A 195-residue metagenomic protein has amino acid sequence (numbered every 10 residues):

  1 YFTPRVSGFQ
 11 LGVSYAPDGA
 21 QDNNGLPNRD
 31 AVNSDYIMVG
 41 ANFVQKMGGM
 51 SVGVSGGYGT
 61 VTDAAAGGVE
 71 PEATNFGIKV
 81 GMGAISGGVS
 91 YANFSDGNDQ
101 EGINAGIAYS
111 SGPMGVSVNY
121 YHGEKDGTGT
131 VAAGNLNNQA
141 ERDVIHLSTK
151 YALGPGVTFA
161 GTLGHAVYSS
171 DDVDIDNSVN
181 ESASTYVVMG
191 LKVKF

Functional and structural regions predicted by a protein language model:
Y1, I145-L147, N180: Intrinsically disordered, low-complexity Arg/Gly-biased segments of eukaryotic RNA-associated proteins
F2-N42: Aromatic- and glycine-enriched pocket-lining scaffold segments that form the walls of small-molecule binding clefts
Y15-P17, Y120-H122, L163: A mature extracytoplasmic/lumenal domain signature
N23-N28, T128-L136, D171-V179: Extracellular loop and loop/strand-boundary signature of outer-membrane beta-barrel proteins
S34-A152: Detector for outer-membrane/organellar transmembrane beta-barrel domains, recognizing the amphipathic beta-strand
E101, E124-K125, E141-D143, P155 (+3 more regions): Extracytoplasmic/periplasmic mature domains of Sec-exported, cell-envelope-associated bacterial proteins
H146-Y168, L191-K192: C-terminal closing repeat unit and adjoining cap/tail of repeat-based domains
S182-F195: Outer-membrane beta-barrel "beta-signal"
